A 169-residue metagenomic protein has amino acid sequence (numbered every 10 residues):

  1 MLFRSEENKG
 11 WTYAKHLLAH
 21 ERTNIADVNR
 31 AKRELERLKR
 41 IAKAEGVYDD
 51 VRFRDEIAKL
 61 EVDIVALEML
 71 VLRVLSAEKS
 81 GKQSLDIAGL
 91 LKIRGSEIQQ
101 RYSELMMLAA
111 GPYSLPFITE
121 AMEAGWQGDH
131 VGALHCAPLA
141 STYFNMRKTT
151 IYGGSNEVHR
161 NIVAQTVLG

Functional and structural regions predicted by a protein language model:
M1-L67, T149, Q165: Glycine-rich beta->alpha junctions and the first turn(s) of the following alpha-helix
F3-R4, W11, L17-L18, R54-K59 (+6 more regions): Aromatic-residue detector
E6-V28, Y113-G169: Glycine-rich phosphate/cofactor-binding loops in nucleotide/flavin-utilizing enzymes
G10, D27, E34, S84 (+3 more regions): Generic hydrophobic secondary-structure packing signal
L17, R37-I41, E45, R73 (+5 more regions): Generic, well-ordered alpha-helical scaffold segments in large soluble proteins
R40, I93, I162: Surface-exposed charge patches
Y48-R54, V65-Q127: C-terminal helix-coil-helix/basic helical segment that borders enzyme active sites and/or dimer interfaces and provides
D49, K59-A66, Q83-I87, L91-R94 (+2 more regions): Secondary-structure capping and boundary motifs in well-ordered enzyme cores
